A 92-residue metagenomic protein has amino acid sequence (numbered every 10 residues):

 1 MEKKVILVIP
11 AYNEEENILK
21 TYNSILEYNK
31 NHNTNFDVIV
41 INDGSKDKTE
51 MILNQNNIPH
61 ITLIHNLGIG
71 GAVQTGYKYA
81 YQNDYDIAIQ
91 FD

Functional and structural regions predicted by a protein language model:
E2-I6: Extreme N-terminal starter segment of soluble prokaryotic enzymes
L7, I18, V38-V40, T49 (+1 more regions): Hydrophobic packing within well-folded, soluble alpha/beta domains
I9, Y22, T34-G44: Short beta-strand/loop segment that forms part of the nucleotide-sugar
E14-N29: Short, well-formed alpha-helical segments that are part of the catalytic scaffolds of diverse glycosyltransferases
E16-K20, S45-Q55: Acidic helix N-cap motif at the loop->helix transition within catalytic regions of sugar-transfer enzymes
N29-T34, N56, D84: Short helix-capping segments at alpha-helix termini
I39, E50-N83: Conserved donor nucleotide-binding strand/loop of the catalytic core
D84-D92: Short beta-strand-to-loop acidic/aromatic patch adjacent to the donor-nucleotide binding site
